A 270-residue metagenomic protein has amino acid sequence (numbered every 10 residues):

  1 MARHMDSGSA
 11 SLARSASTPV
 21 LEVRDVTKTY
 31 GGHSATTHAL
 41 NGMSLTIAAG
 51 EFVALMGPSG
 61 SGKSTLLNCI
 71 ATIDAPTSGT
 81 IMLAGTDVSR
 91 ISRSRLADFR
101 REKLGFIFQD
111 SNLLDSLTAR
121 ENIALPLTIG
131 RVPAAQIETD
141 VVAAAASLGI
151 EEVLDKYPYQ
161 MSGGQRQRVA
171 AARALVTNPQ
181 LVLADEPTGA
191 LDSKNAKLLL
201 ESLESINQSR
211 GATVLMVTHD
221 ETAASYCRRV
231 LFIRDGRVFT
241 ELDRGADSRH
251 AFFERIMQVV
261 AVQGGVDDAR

Functional and structural regions predicted by a protein language model:
A2-A16: Pre-NBD coupling/linker segments of ABC/ABC-like ATPases
S17, T36-N41, A251-V260: Glycine-rich, flexible loop segments associated with nucleotide phosphate handling
P19-I233, V238: ABC family nucleotide-binding domain
R237-A261: Conserved beta-strand-loop-alpha-helix hinge in the C-terminal portion of ABC ATPase nucleotide-binding domains
